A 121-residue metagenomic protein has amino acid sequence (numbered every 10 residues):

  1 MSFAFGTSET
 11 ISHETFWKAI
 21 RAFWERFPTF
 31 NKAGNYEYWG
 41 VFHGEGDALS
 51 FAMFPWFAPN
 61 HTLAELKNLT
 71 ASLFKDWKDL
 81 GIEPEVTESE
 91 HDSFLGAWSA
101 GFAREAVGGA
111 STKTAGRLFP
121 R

Functional and structural regions predicted by a protein language model:
M1-R121: Soluble FAD-dependent oxygen oxidases
